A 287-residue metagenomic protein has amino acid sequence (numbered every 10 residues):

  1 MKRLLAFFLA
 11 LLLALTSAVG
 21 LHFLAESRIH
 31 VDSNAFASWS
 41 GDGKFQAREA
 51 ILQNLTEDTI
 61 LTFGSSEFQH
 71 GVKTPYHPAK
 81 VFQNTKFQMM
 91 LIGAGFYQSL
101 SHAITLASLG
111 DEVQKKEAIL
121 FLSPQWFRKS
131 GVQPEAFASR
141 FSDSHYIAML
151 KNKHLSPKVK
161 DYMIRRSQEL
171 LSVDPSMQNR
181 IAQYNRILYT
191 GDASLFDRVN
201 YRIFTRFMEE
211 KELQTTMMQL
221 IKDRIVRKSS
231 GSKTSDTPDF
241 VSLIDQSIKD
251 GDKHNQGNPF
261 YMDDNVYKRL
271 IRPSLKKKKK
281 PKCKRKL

Functional and structural regions predicted by a protein language model:
K2-L24: Hydrophobic membrane-insertion alpha-helices, especially the h-region of bacterial N-terminal signal peptides
A18-E26, A50-Q53, P78-F82, N258-Y267: A broad, low-specificity signal for short, low-complexity segments enriched in glycine/proline and polar/charged
A25-A35, F204-L213: An N-terminal domain-start capping segment
S27-F87, T105: Membrane/wall-proximal cationic-aromatic binding patches
G41-D42, S99, K284: A conditional alpha-helix N-cap/helix-loop micro-motif detector
G64-S65, L120-Q125, M262-R269: Short loop/turn segments at strand-loop or loop-helix junctions that form parts of catalytic or ligand-binding pockets
F68-K158: Membrane-embedded segments
I147-L287: Secreted/periplasmic serine-hydrolase-like ester/acetyl group-modifying domain
